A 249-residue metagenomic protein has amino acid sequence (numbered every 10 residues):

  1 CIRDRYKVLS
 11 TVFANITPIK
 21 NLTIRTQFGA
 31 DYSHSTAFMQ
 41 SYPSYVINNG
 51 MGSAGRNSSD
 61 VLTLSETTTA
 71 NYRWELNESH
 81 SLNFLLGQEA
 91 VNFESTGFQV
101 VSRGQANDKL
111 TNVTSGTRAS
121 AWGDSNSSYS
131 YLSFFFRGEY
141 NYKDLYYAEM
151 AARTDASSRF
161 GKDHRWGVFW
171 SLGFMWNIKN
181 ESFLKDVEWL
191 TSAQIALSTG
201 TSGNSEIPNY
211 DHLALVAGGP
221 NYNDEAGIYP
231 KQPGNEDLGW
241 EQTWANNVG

Functional and structural regions predicted by a protein language model:
R3-S41, M51-G249: Extracellular/periplasmic, surface-exposed regions of secreted and cell-surface proteins
